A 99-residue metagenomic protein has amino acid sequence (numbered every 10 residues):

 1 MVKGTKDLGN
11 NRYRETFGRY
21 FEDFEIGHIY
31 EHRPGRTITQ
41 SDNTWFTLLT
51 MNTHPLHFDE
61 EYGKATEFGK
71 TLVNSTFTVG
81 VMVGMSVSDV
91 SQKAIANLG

Functional and structural regions predicted by a protein language model:
V2-G99: Hot-dog-fold acyl-thioester-processing enzymes
